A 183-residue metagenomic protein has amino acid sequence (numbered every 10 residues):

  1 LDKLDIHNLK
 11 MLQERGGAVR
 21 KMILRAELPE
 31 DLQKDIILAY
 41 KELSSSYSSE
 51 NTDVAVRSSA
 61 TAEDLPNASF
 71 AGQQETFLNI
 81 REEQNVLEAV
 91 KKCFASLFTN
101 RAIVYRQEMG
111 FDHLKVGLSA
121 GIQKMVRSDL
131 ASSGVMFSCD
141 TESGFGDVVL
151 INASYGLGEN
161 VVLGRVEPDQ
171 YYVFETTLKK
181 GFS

Functional and structural regions predicted by a protein language model:
L1-G121: N-terminal beta-alpha lobe that positions the nucleotide/phosphoryl donor in ATP/NTP-coupled carboxylate activation
F70-V104, S128-S183: Extended active-site and interfacial segments that coordinate phosphate-rich ligands in large catalytic machineries
M125: Conserved functional hotspots at enzyme active or ligand-binding sites that engage polyanionic ligands
